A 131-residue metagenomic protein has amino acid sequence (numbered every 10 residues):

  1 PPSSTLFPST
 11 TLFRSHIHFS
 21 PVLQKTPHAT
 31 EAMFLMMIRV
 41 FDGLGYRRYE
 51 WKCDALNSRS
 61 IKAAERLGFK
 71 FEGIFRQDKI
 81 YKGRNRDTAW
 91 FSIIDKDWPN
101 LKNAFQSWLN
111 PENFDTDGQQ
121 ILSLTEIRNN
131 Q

Functional and structural regions predicted by a protein language model:
P1-L12: Short, small-residue-biased leader/transition segments that mark boundaries at the very start of proteins
H16-P27: A short, internal acetyl-CoA/4′-phosphopantetheine-binding micro-motif in the GNAT/acyltransferase core
Q24, M37-F41: A conserved short alpha-helix in the GNAT/GCN5 acetyltransferase fold that borders and helps form the acetyl-CoA
D42-K52: Conserved GNAT acetyl-CoA-binding A-motif
W51-S60: Conserved beta-strand-loop-alpha-helix junction that forms the acyl-donor binding cleft
A64, F91: Conserved active-site tyrosine of GNAT-family acetyltransferases
K70-R84: Conserved catalytic-core motifs of GNAT/GCN5-like acyltransferases
P99-Q131: Acidic/histidine-enriched, glycine/proline-rich intrinsically disordered or flexible terminal extensions
